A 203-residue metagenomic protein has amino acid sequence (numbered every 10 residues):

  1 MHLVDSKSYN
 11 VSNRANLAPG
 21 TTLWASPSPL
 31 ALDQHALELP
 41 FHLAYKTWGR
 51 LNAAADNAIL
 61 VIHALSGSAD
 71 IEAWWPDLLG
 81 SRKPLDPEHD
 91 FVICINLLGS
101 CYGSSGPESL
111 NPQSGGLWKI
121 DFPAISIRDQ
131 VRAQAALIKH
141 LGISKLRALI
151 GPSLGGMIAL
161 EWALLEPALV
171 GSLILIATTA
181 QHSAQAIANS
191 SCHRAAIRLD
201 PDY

Functional and structural regions predicted by a protein language model:
H2-Y203: Ligand-binding pocket scaffold of soluble enzyme catalytic domains
